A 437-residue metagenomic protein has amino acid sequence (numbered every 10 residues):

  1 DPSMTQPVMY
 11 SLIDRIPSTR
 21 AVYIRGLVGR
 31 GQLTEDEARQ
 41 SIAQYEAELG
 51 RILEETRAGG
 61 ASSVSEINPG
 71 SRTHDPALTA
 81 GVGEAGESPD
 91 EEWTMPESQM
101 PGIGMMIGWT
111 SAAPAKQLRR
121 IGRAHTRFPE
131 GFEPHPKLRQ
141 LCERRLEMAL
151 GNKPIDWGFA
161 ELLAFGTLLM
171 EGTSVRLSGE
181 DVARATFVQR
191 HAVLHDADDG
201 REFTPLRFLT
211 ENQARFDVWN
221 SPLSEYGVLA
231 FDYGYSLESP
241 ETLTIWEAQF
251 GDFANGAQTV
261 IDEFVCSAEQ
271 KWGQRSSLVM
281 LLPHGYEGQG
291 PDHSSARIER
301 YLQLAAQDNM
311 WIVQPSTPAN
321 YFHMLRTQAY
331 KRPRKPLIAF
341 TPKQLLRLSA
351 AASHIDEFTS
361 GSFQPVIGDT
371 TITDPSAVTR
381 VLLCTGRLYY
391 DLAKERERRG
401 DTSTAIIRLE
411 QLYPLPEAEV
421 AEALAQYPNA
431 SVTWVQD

Functional and structural regions predicted by a protein language model:
D1-Q436: Flexible, glycine-rich loop/tail regions that form catalytic "lids" or insertion modules at the edges of active sites
